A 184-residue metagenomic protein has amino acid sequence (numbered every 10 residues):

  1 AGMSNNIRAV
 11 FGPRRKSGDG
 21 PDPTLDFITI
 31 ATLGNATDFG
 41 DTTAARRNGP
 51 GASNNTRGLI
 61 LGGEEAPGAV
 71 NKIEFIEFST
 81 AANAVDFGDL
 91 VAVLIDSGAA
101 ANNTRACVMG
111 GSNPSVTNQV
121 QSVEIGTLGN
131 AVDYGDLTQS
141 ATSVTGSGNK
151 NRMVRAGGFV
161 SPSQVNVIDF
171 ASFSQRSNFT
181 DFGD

Functional and structural regions predicted by a protein language model:
A1-D184: Polar, enzyme-active/binding microenvironments
